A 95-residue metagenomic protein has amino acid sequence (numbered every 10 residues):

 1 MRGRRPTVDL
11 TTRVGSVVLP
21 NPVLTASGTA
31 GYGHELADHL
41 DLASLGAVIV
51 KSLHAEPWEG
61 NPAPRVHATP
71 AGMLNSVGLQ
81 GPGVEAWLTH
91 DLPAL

Functional and structural regions predicted by a protein language model:
M1-L95: N-terminal capping/small domains of soluble enzymes
